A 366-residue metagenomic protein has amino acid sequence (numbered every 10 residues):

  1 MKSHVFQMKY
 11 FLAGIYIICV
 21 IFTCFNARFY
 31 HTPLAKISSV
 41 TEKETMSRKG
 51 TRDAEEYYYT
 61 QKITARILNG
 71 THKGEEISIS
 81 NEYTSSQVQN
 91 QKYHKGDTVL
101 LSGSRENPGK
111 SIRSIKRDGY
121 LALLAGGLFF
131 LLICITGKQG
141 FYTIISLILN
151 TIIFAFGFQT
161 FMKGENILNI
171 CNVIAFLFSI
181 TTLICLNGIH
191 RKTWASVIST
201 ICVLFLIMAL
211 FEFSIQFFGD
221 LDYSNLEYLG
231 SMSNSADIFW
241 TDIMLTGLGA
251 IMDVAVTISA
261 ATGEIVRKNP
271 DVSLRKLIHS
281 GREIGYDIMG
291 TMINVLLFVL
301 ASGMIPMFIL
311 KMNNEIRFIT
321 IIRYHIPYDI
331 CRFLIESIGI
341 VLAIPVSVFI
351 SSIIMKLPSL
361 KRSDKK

Functional and structural regions predicted by a protein language model:
M1-L34: Hydrophobic secretory-pathway targeting helix
L34-Y93: Membrane-cytosol interface segments
T84-G119: Extended, hydrophilic extramembrane loops/domains of integral membrane proteins
L101-R113, G127-Q139, G157-E165, E264: Short juxtamembrane and helix-loop transition motifs at transmembrane-helix boundaries in membrane proteins
F129-F130, K138-T246, A250: Transmembrane alpha-helical segments that form the functional core of multipass membrane systems
N150, I170, C202-I207, W240 (+5 more regions): Hydrophobic alpha-helical transmembrane segments of multipass membrane transporters and ion channels, focusing on
D253, T262-F308: Helical hairpin unit composed of two closely spaced alpha helices linked by a short loop
E283, D287-G290, V299-K366: Hydrophobic alpha-helical transmembrane segments of membrane transport and translocation systems, primarily multi-pass
